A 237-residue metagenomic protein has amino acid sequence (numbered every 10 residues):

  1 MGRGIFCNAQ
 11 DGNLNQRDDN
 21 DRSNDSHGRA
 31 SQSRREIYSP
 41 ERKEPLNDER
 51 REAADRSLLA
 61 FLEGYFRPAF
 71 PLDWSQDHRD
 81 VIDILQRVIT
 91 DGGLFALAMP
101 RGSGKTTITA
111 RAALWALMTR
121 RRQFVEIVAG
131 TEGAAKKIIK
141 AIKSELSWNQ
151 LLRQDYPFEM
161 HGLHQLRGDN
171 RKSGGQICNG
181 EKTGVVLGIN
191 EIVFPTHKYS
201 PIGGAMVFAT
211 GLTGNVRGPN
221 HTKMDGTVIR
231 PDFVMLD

Functional and structural regions predicted by a protein language model:
M1-G93: N-terminal accessory segments
G92-R111: Walker A/P-loop
A98-M99, F124-G130: Hydrophobic/aromatic-rich structural module bridging two neighboring secondary-structure elements via a short loop
T106, N215-R230: SF2 helicase motor core recognition
T109-R120: Walker A/P-loop NTP-binding motif
R121-Q123, A205, R230-P231: Short glycine-/polar-rich loops that comprise or flank the Walker A/P-loop and associated switch/sensor motifs
V128-T213: Conserved nucleotide-state-sensing and coupling region of NTP-binding domains
D232-L236: SF2 helicase catalytic motif II
